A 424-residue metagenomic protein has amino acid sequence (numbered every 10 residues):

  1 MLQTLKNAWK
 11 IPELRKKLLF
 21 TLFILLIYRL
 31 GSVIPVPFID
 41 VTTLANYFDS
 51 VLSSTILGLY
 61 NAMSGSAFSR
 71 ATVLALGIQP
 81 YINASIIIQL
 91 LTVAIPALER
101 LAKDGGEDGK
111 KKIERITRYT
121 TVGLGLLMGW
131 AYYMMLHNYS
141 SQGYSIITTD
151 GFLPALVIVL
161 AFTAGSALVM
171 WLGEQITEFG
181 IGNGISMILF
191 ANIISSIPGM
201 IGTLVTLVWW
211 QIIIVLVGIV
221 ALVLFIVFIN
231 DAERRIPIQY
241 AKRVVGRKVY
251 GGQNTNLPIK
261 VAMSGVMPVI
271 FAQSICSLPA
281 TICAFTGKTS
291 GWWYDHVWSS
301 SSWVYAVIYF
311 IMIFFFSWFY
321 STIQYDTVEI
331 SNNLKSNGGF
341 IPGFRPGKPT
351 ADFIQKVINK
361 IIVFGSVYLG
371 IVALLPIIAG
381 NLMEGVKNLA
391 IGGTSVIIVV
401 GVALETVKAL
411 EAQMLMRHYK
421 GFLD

Functional and structural regions predicted by a protein language model:
M1-D424: N-terminal cationic and glycine-rich segments that engage phosphates or anionic surfaces
